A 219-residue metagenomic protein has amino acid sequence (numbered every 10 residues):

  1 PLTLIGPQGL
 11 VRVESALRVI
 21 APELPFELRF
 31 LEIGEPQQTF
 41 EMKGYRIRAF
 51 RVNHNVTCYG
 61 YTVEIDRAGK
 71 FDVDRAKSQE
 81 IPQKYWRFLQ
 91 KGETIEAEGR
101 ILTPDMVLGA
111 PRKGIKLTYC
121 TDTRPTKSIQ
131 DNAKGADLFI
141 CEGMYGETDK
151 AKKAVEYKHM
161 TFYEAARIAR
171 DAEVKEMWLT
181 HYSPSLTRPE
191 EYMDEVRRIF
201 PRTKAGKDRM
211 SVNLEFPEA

Functional and structural regions predicted by a protein language model:
P1-E32: Active-site HxH/HxHxD metal-binding segment of metal-dependent hydrolases
L4-G6, Y119, L179: Structural beta-sheet core signal
I5, R29-G34, R48-F50, K204-G206: General small-molecule cofactor/ligand-binding pocket signal
E23-R29, M42-K43, G114-I115, I199-R202: A short helix-to-beta-strand connector/capping loop
L31-T39, K91-G99, R209: Glycine-centered loop/turn motifs
I33-Q37, T126-A219: Binuclear metal-ion centers of metallo-dependent hydrolases, dominated by the metallo-beta-lactamase
F40-A49, E215-A219: Short, surface-exposed amphipathic charged segments that create phosphate/polyanion-binding patches used for binding
Y45-Y119, T123-N132, L138-I140: Active-site-proximal loop/helix segment associated with metal-binding centers of metalloenzymes
